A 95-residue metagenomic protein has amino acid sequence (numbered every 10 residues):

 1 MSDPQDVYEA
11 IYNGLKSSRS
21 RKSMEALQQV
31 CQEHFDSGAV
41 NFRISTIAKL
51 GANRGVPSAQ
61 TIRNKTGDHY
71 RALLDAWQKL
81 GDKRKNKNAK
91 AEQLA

Functional and structural regions predicted by a protein language model:
M1-E25: Intrinsically disordered, low-complexity serine/threonine- and proline-rich regulatory segments
E9-N13, Q29-Q32, I47: Compositionally biased, intrinsically disordered low-complexity regions enriched in charged/polar residues
R19-N41: Positively charged, polyanion-binding regions of nucleic-acid-associated proteins
D36-G38, N53-K65: Short, positively charged loop/turn segments that connect secondary-structure elements
R43-V56: DNA-recognition alpha helix
K65-A95: Long, amphipathic alpha-helical segments that form or neighbor coiled-coils/leucine zippers used for dimerization
